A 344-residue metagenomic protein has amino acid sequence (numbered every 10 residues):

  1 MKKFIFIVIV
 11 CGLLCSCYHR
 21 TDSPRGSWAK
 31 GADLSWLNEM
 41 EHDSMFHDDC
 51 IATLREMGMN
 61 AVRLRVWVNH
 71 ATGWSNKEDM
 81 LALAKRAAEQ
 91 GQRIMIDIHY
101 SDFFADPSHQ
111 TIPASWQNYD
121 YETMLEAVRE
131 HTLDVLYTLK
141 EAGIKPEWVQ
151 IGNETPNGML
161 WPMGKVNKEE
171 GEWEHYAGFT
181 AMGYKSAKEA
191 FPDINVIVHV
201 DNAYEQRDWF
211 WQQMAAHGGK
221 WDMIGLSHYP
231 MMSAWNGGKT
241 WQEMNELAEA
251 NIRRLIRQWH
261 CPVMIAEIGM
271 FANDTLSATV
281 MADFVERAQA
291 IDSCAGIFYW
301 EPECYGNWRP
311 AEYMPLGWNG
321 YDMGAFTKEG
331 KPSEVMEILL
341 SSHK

Functional and structural regions predicted by a protein language model:
M1-F4: Positively charged n-region of N-terminal signal peptides that target proteins for export
L13-S16: C-terminal motif of bacterial Sec signal peptides marking the signal peptidase cleavage site
D22-T53: Boundary/entry segment of secreted carbohydrate-active catalytic domains
A29-L34, V62-L64, I94-I98, E147-I151 (+4 more regions): Hydrophobic faces of well-ordered beta-strands that scaffold small-molecule active sites in alpha/beta enzyme cores
N38-F46, W67-E78, P156-M159, H199-W209 (+3 more regions): Acidic-and-aromatic substrate-binding clefts and catalytic sites of carbohydrate-active enzymes
H42-M45, I51, R254, T275-R287 (+1 more regions): Aromatic-rich peripheral "rim/lid" segments of glycoside hydrolase catalytic domains that contact and position glycan
D48-R55, E189, D193-N195, R207-S277 (+2 more regions): Glycoside hydrolase catalytic-domain groove-lining segments
A52-N195, D201: Substrate-binding cleft and catalytic face of glycoside hydrolase catalytic domains, especially the flexible beta-alpha
